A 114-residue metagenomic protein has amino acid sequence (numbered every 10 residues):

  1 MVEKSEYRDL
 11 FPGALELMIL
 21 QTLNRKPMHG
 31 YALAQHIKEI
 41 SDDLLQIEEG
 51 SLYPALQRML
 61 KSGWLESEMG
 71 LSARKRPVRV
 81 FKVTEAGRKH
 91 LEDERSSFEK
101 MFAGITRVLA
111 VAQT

Functional and structural regions predicted by a protein language model:
M1-G13, E94: Intrinsically disordered, low-complexity serine/threonine- and proline-rich regulatory segments
E6-D9, G63, A112-T114: Short, contiguous hydrophobic alpha-helices characteristic of membrane insertion segments
D9-S51: N-terminal helix-turn-helix DNA-binding core of bacterial DNA-binding proteins
L52-M59: Basic amphipathic alpha-helical segments that dock to polyanions
L60-P77, K82: Beta-hairpin "wing" of winged helix-turn-helix
R88-T114: Amphipathic alpha-helical dimerization/coiled-coil segments that flank or bridge DNA-binding/regulatory modules
